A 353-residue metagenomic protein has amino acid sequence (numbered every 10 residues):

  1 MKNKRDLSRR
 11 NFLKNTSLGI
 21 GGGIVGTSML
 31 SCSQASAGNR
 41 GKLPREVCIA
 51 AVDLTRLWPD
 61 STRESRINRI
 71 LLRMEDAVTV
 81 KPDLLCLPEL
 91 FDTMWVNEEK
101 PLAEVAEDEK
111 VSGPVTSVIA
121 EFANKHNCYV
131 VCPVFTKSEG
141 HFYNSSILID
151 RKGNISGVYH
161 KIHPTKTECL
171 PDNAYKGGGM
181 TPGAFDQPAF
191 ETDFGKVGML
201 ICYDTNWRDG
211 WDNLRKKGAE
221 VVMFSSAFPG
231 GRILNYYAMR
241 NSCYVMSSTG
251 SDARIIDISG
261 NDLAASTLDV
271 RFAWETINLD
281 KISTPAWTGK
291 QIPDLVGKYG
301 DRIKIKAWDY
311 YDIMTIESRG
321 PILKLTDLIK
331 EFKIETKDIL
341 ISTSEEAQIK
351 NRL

Functional and structural regions predicted by a protein language model:
K2-R5, N11-C32: N-terminal export signals
M29-N68, W287-Q291: C-terminal segment of N-terminal export signals and the immediately downstream linker at the start of the mature
E46-P59, G195-D204, M223: Active-site-proximal beta-strand elements of phosphoester/diester hydrolases
T55-L57, F91-T93, T136-E139, T165 (+3 more regions): Solvent-exposed loop/turn segments at secondary-structure junctions within structured extracellular/periplasmic domains
R63-K152, F228-P229, R240: Cys-nucleophile CN-hydrolase/nitrilase-fold catalytic domain and related Cys-dependent amidase chemistry that acts on
V111-Y129, K196, T205-I305: CN hydrolase (nitrilase-like) catalytic-core segments centered on the catalytic cysteine and neighboring Lys/Glu
S138-K217, R232, Y236, R240 (+1 more regions): Active-site catalytic loop in hydrolytic enzyme cores
K281-L353: A short C-terminal boundary segment appended to hydrolase-like catalytic domains
